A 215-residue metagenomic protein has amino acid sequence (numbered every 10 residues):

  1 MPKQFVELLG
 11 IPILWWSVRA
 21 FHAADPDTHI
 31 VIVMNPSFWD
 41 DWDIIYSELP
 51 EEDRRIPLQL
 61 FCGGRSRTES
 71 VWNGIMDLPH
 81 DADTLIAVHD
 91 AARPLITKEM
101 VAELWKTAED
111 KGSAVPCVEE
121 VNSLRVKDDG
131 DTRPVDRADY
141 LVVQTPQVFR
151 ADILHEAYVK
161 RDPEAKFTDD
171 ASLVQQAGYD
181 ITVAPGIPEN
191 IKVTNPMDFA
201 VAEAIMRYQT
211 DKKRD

Functional and structural regions predicted by a protein language model:
M1-W39: N-terminal glycine-rich phosphate-binding loop and ensuing alpha1 helix
L14, G74, H89-D90, E119 (+2 more regions): Residue-level signal for inorganic ion chemistry
A23, D169-A171, P188, A200-D215: SAM-dependent methyltransferases
H29-V31, Q59, T182: A structural signal for isolated positions on well-ordered beta-strands in alpha/beta enzyme cores
I30-I32, I86, S113-A114: Hydrophobic/aromatic residues located in beta-strands of well-ordered beta-sheets within soluble catalytic
D40-Y46: Acidic helix N-cap motif at the loop->helix transition within catalytic regions of sugar-transfer enzymes
E48-T84, P163: Short phosphate-binding loop-to-helix
L95-A184, D215: Conserved core of the sugar-phosphate nucleotidyltransferase
